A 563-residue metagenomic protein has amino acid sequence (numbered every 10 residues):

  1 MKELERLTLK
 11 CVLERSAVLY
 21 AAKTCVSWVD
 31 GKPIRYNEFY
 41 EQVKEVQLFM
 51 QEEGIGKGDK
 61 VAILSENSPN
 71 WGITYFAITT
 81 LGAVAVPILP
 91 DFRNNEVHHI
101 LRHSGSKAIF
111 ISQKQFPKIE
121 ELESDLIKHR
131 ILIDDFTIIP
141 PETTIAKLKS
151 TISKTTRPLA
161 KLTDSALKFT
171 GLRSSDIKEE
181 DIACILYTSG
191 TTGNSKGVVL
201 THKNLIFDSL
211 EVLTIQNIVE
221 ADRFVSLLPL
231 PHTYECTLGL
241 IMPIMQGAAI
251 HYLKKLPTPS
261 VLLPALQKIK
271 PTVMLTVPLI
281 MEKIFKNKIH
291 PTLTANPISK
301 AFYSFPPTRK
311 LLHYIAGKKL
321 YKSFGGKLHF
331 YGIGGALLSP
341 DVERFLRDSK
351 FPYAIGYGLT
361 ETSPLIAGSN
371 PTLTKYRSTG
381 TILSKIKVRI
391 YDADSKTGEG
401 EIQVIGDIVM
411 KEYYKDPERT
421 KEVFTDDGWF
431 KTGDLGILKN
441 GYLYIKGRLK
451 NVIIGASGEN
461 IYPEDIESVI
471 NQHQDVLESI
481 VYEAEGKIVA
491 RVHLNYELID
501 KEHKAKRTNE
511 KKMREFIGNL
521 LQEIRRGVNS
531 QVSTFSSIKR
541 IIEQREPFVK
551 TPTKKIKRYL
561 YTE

Functional and structural regions predicted by a protein language model:
V12-E14, T80-A160, L172, G486: Structural core segment of the AMP-binding/adenylate-forming
E14, A22-S68, G72-F76, R93-H98 (+2 more regions): Conserved AMP-binding/adenylate-forming core of the ANL superfamily
A21-A22, K154-Y187, N194, N217-R223: Conserved pre-ATP/AMP-binding loop-to-beta segment of ANL
R35-N37, A183-S209: Conserved AMP-binding A3 loop
L64, I382, K396-T397, E401-G455 (+1 more regions): Conserved ATP-binding/catalytic segment of the ANL
I206-R223, L230-K318, K327: Conserved AMP-binding/adenylation subdomain of ANL enzymes
I250-L253, L338-A393, T397-G400, I408-K411 (+2 more regions): Conserved ATP-binding loop and adjacent catalytic segment of the adenylate-forming AMP-binding
E478, G486, E523-E563: Conserved C-terminal "lid"/linker of ANL adenylate-forming enzymes
